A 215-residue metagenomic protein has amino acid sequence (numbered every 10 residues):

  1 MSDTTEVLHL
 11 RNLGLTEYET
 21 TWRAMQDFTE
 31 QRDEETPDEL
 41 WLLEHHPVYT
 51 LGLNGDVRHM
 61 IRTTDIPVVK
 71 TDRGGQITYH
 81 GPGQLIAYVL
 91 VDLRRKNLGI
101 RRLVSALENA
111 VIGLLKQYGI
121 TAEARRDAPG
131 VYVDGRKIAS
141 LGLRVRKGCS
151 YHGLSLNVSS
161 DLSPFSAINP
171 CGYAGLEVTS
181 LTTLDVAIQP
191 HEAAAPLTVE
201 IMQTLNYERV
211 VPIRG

Functional and structural regions predicted by a protein language model:
M1-I138, S163, A187-H191, R214-G215: N-terminal lobe of the biotin/lipoate ligase/transferase fold
M1-S2, V145, P170-G172: Short, flexible, solvent-exposed loop/turn segments with mixed acidic/basic and small polar residues
D72, K147-C149: A generic beta-sheet turn/junction motif
S140-G142: Beta-strand scaffold of nucleotide-dependent catalytic cores
C149-N157: Conserved phosphate/anionic-ligand binding catalytic regions in large, soluble enzymes, centered on
Y151, L162-G215: C-terminal accessory segment of soluble enzyme catalytic cores
